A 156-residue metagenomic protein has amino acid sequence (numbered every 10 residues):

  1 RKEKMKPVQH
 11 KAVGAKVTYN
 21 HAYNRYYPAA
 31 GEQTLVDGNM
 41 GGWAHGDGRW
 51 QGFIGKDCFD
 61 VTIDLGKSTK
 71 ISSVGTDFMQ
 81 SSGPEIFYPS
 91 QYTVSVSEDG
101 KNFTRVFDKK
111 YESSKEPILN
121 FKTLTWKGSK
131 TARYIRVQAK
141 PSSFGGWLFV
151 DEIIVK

Functional and structural regions predicted by a protein language model:
K2-G42: Predominantly extracellular/luminal regions of secreted and cell-surface proteins, especially disulfide-bonded
Y23, G100, K109-E112: Short, solvent-exposed coil/turn elements at secondary-structure transition points
Y27, G31-L35, Q51, C58 (+2 more regions): Amphipathic alpha-helical interaction segments
G41-F107, I118-K156: Aromatic, loop-rich ligand-recognition surfaces of beta-strand-rich domains
E112-I118: Short proline/glycine- and polar residue-rich coil/turn motifs
